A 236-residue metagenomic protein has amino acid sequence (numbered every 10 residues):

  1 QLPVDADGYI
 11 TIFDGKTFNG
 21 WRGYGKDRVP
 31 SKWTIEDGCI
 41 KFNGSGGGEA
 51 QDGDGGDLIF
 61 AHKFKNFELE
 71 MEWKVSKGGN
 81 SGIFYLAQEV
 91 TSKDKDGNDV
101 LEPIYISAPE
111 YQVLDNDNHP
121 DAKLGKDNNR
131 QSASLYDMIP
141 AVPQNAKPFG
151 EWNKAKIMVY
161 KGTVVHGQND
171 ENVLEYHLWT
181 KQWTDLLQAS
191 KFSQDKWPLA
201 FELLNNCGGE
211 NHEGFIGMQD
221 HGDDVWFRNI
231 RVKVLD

Functional and structural regions predicted by a protein language model:
Q1-D236: Carbohydrate-interacting regions of secretory-pathway proteins
